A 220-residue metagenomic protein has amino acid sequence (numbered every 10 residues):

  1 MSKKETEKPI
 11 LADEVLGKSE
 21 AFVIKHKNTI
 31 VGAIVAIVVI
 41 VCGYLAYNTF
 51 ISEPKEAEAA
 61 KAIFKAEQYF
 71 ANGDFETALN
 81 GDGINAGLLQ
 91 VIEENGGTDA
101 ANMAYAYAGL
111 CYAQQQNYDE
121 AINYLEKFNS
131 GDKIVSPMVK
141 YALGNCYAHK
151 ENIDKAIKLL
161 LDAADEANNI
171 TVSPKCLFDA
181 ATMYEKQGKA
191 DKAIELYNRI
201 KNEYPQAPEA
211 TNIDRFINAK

Functional and structural regions predicted by a protein language model:
M1-A36: N-terminal positive-inside, membrane-proximal cytosolic segments immediately preceding the first
F50, A57-E58, A62, N80-G83 (+6 more regions): Structural signature of alpha-solenoid helical repeat junctions
I92-A101, Q115, N129-P137, A164-S173 (+2 more regions): Short solvent-exposed coil/turn linkers within tandem alpha-helical repeat scaffolds
